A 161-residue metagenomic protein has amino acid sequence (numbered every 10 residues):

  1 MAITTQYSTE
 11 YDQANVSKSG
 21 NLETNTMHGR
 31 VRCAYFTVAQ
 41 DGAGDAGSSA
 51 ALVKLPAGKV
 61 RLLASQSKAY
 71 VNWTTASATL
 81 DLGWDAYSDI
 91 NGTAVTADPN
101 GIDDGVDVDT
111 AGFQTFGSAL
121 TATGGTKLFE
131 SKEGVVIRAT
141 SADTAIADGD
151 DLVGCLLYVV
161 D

Functional and structural regions predicted by a protein language model:
A2-D161: Surface-exposed, low-hydrophobicity beta-strand/loop segments enriched in small/polar/acidic residues
